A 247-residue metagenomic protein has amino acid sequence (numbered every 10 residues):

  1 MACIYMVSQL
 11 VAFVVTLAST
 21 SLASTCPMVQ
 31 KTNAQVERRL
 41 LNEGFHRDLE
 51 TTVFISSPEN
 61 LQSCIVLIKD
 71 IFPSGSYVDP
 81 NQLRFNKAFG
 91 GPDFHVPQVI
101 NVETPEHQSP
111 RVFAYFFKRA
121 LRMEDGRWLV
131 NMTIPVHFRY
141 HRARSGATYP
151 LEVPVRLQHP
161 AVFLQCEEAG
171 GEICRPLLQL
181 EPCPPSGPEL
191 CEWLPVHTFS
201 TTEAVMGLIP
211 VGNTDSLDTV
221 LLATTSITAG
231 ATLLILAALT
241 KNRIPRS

Functional and structural regions predicted by a protein language model:
M1, T198-S247: C-terminal single-pass membrane-anchor helix
C3-A23: Cleavable N-terminal signal peptides of Sec/SRP-targeted secreted and luminal proteins
T20-A204: Non-cytosolic ectodomains/luminal loops of secretory-pathway membrane proteins
